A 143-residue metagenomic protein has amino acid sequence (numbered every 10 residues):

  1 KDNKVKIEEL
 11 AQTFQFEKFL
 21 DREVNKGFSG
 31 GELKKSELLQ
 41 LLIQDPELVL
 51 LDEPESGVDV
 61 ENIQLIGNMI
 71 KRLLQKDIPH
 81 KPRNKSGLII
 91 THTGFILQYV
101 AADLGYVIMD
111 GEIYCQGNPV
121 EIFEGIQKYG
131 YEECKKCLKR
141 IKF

Functional and structural regions predicted by a protein language model:
D2-F19: Conserved ABC ATPase "signature" region
E23-E32: Conserved ABC ATPase signature
E37-L38, V58: Hydrophobic anchor residue at the start of the ABC signature
L41-L42: ABC ATPase C-loop
E47-D52: Walker B motif beta-strand of ABC-family P-loop ATPases
E53-P54, E61: Walker B catalytic motif
I63-R83: Helical segment within the ABC ATPase nucleotide-binding domain
L104, I108, E112-K136: Conserved beta-strand-loop-alpha-helix hinge in the C-terminal portion of ABC ATPase nucleotide-binding domains
